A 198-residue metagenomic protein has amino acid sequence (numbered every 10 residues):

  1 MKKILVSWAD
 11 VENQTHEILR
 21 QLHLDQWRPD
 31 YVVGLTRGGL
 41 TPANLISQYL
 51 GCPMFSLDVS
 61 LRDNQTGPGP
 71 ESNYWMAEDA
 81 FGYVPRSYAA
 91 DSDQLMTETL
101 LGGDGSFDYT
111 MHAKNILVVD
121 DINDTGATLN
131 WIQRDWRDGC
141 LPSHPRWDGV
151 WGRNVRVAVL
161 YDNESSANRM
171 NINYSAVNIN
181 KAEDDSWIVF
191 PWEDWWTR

Functional and structural regions predicted by a protein language model:
M1-P29, G82-D91: Active-site-facing substrate-recognition patch
K2, R134-R198: PRPP-dependent phosphoribosyltransferase catalytic core
R28-P29, H112-N115, G152-N154: A general structural motif
G38: Conserved glycine-rich SAM-binding loop
N44-L45, W131: Active-site signature of alpha/beta-hydrolase-fold catalytic machinery across serine- and Asp/Cys-nucleophile hydrolases
C52-L117, N123-R134: Short, glycine/charge-rich flexible loops or terminal/linker lids adjacent to PRPP-binding catalytic cores
